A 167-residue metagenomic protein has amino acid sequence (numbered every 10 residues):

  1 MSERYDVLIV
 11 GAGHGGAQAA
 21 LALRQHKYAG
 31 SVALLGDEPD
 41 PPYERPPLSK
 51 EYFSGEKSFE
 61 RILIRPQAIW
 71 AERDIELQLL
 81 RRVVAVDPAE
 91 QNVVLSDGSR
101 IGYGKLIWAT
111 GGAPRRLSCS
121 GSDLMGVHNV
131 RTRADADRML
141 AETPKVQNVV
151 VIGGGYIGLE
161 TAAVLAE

Functional and structural regions predicted by a protein language model:
M1-Y5, V10, L63-V150: FAD-binding core/adjacent interface of flavoenzyme oxidoreductases
S2-E76, V164-E167: Beta1-alpha1 glycine-rich phosphate/pyrophosphate-binding loop at the start of Rossmann-like nucleotide-binding domains
G13-A17, P39, G112-P114, A134 (+1 more regions): Residue-level detector of alpha-helix initiation sites
V32-L35, R82, C119, Y156: Proline- and acidic/polar-enriched loop/turn elements at helix boundaries
P42, Y103, R116-L117, L159-T161: Glycine/Thr-rich phosphate-binding loops of Rossmann-like dinucleotide-binding domains
P47-E56, A85, V146-I152: Helix-loop-beta segment of a Rossmann-like dinucleotide-binding subdomain
I152-E167: Rossmann-like dinucleotide/phosphate-binding beta-alpha-beta segment
